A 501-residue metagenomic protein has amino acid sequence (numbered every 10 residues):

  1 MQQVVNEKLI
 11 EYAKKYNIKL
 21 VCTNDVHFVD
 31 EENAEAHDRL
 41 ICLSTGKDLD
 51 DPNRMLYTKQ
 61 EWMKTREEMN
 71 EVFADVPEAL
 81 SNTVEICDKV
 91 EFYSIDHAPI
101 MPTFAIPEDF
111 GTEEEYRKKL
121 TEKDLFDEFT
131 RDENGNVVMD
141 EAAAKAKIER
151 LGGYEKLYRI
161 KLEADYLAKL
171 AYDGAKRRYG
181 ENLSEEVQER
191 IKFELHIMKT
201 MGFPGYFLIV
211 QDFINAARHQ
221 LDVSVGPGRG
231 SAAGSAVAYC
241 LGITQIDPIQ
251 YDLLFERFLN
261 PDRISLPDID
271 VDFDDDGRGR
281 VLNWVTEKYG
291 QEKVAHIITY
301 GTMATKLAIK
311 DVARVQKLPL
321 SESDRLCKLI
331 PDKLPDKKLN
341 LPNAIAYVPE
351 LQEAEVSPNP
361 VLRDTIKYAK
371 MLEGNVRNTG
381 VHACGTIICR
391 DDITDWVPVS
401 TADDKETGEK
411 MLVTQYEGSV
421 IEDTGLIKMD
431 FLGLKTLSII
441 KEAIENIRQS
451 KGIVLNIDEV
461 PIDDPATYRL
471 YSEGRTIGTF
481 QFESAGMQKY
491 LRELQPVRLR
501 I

Functional and structural regions predicted by a protein language model:
M1-I501: Alpha-helical scaffold/interaction cores of sigma-54-like transcription cofactors and many family A DNA polymerases
